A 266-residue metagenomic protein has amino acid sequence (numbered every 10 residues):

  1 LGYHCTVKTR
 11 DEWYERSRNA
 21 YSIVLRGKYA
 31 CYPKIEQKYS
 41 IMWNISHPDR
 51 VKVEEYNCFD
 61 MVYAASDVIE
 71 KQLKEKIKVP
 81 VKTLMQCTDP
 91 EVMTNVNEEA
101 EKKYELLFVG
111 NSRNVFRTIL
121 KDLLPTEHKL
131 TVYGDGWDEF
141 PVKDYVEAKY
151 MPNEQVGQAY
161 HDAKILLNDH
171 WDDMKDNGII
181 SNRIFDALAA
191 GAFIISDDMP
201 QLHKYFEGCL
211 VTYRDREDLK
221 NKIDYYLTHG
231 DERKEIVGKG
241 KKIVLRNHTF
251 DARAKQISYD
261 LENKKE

Functional and structural regions predicted by a protein language model:
L1-A20, L25-E36, N44-G208, K264: Nucleotide-sugar donor-binding catalytic core of glycosyltransferases
Q155, D186, D218-N221, D231-E235 (+1 more regions): An acidic, carboxylate-rich microenvironment
F206, I223, V237: Short, flexible helix/strand-to-coil boundary loops that buttress conserved ligand/catalytic motifs in alpha/beta
L210-E217, Y225-G230: Conserved acidic donor-binding segment of nucleotide-sugar-dependent glycosyltransferases
Y226, K264-E266: A cross-kingdom feature marking charged/low-complexity
T228-L261: A charged, aromatic-enriched C-terminal amphipathic alpha-helix characteristic of glycosyltransferases across folds
